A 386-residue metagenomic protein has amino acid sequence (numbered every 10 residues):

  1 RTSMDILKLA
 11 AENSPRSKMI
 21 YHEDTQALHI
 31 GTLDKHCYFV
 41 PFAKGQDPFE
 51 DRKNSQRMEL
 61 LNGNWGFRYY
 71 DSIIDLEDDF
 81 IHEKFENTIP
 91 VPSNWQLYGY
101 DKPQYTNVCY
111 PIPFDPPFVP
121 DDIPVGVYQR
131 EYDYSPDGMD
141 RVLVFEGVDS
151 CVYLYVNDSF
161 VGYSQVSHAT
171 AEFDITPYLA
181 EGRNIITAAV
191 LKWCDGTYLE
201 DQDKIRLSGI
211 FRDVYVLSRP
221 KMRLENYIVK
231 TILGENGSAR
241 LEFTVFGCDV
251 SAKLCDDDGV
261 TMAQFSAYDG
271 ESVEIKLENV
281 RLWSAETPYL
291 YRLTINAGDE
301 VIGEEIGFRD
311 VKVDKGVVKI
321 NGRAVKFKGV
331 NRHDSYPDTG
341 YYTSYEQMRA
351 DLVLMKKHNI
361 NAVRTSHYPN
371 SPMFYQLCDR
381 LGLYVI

Functional and structural regions predicted by a protein language model:
K8-K18, H22-Q26, L33, D47 (+7 more regions): Accessory beta-strand-rich segments of carbohydrate-active enzymes
M58-R68: Mature N-terminal segment immediately following signal peptide/propeptide cleavage in secreted/periplasmic
L60, V125-E131, D140-V142, T170 (+5 more regions): Intrinsic-disorder/low-complexity, polar/charged segments enriched in Ser/Thr/Lys/Arg/Asp/Glu/Gln
Y70, Y163, A263-F265, F327: Residue-level detector of high-confidence beta-strand sites
D75-P92: Short Gly/aromatic-enriched secondary-structure transition segments
Y98-D133, M139-V144, S150-V156, G162-Y163 (+3 more regions): Active-site-adjacent substrate/metal-binding segments within catalytic domains of carbohydrate-active enzymes
L179-R183, T244-D314: Extended acidic/polar, glycine-enriched regions that form or flank non-catalytic beta-rich accessory modules
P220-G247: Surface beta-strand/loop "capping" patches
